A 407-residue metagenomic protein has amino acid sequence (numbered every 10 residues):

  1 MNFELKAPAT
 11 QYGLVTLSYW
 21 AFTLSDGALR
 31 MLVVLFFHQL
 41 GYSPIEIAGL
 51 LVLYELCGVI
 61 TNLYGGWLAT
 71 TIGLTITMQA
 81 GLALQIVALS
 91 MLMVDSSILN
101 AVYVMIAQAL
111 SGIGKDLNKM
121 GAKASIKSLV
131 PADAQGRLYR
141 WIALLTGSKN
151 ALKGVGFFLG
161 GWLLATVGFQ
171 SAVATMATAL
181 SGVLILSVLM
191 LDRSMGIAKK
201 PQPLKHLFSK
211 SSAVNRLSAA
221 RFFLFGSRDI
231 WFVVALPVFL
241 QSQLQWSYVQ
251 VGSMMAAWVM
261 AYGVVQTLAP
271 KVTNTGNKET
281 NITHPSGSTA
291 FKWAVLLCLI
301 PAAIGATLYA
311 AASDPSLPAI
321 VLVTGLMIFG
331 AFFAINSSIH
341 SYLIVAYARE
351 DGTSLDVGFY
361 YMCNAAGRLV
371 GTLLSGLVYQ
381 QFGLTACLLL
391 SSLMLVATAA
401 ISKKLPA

Functional and structural regions predicted by a protein language model:
M1-A9, L191-S227, S242, N274: Juxtamembrane intracellular "pre-TM" segments in multi-pass secondary transporters
L5-L56, N215-M255: Helix-loop boundary and gating motifs at the non-cytosolic
W20, A88, N100-N118, P318-I335: Hydrophobic core of transmembrane alpha-helices in multi-pass small-molecule transporters, especially MFS/SLC-type
G49-W67, A256-A269: Central cavity-lining transmembrane alpha-helices of secondary-active solute carriers, predominantly the Major
I60-S96: Conserved MFS/SLC helix-loop-helix module at the cytosolic interface between two early adjacent transmembrane helices
T61-G73, L164, V265-G287, Y379: Helix-to-loop junctions at the C-terminal end of transmembrane segments in multipass secondary transporters
A83-I98, V295-P315: C-terminal ends and interior cores of transmembrane alpha-helices in multi-pass membrane transporters/permeases
A107-K149: Cytoplasmic helix-loop-helix junction between adjacent transmembrane helices in 12-TM secondary transporters
